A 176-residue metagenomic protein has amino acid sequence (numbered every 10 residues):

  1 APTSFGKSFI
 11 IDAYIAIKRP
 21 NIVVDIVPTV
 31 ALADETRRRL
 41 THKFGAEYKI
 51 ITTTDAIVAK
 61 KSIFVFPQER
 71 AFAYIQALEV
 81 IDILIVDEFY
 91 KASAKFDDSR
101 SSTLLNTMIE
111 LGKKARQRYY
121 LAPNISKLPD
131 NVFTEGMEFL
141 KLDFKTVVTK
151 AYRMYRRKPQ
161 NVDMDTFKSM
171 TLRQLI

Functional and structural regions predicted by a protein language model:
A1, I109, A115-I176: Conserved interdomain linker/interface between the two RecA-like ATPase lobes of SF2 helicase motors
A1-P2, Y14, V30, G45 (+4 more regions): Catalytic phosphate/metal-binding cores of nucleic-acid and nucleotide-processing enzymes, i.e., regions that mediate
T3, T29, V65-R70, E88 (+1 more regions): A short beta-strand-to-loop transition that corresponds to the Sensor-1 phosphate-sensing loop of AAA+ P-loop ATPases
T3-H42, N124-L128: Conserved Walker A/P-loop ATP-binding site and its immediately adjacent core in helicase/helicase-like ATPase domains
A33-E35, A73-Y74, S93-K95, S126-N131: Switch/connector loops and helix/strand junctions flanking conserved nucleotide-binding motifs in nucleotide-processing
A33-Y74: Inter-Walker segment of RecA-like/P-loop motor cores
Q68-A71, I75-Q117: SF2 helicase catalytic motif II
